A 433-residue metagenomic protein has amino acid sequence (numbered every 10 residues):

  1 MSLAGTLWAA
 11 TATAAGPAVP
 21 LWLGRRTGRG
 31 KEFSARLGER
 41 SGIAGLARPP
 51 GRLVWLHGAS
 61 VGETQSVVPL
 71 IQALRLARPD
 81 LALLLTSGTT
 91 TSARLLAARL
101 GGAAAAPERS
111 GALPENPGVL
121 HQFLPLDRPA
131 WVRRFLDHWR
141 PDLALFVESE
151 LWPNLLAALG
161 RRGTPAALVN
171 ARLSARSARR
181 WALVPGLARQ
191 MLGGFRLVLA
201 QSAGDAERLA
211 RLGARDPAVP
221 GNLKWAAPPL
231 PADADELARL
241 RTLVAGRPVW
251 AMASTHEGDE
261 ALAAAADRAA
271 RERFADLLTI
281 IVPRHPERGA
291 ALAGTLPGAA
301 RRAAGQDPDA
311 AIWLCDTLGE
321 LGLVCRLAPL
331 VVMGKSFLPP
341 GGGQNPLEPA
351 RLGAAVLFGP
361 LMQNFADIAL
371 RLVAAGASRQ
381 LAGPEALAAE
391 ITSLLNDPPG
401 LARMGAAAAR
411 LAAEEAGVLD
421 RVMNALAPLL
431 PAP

Functional and structural regions predicted by a protein language model:
M1-T27, R189: Short hydrophobic helices that act as membrane-entry/anchoring signals
P20-A234, T255-E257, A270-E272, R284-H285: Active-site and donor-binding regions of nucleotide-sugar-utilizing enzymes
P49-W55, R241-W250, E260-A261, D276-L278: Charged active-site motifs of nucleotide-sugar-dependent glycosyltransferases
A73, P79, T86-T89, A93-L96 (+1 more regions): Donor-nucleotide binding loops and adjacent catalytic segments primarily of GT-B fold Leloir glycosyltransferases
W139-L143, P308-G341: Acidic donor-binding loop of glycosyltransferase active sites
L155, D259, E320, Q344-N345 (+1 more regions): Conserved sugar-transfer catalytic core signal across GT-A, GT-B, and GT-C glycosyltransferases
F195, R211, R326-R410, A425: Catalytic binding pocket for nucleotide-activated donors in carbohydrate/polymer assembly enzymes
E414-P433: C-terminal alpha-helical cap of glycosyltransferases
